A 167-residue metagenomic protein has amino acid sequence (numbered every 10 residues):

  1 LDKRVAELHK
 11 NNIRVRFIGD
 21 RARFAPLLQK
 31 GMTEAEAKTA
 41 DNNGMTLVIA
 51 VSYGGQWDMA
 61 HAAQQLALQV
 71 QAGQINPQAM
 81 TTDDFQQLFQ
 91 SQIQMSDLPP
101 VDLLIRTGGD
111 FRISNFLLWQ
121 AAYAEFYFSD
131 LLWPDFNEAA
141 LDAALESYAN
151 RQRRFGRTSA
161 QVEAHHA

Functional and structural regions predicted by a protein language model:
L1-A167: Flexible, compositionally biased loop and terminal segments
